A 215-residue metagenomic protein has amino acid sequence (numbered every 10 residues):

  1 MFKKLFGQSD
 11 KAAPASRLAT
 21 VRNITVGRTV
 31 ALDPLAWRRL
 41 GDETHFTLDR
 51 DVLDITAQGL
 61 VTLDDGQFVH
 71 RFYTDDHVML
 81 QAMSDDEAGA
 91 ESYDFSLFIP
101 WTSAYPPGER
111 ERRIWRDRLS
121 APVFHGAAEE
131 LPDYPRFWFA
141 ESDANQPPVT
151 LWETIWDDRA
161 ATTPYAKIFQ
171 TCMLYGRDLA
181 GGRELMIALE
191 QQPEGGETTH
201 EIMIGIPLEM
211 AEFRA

Functional and structural regions predicted by a protein language model:
M1-V52, Q58-A215: Mixed-charge, low-complexity intrinsically disordered regions
